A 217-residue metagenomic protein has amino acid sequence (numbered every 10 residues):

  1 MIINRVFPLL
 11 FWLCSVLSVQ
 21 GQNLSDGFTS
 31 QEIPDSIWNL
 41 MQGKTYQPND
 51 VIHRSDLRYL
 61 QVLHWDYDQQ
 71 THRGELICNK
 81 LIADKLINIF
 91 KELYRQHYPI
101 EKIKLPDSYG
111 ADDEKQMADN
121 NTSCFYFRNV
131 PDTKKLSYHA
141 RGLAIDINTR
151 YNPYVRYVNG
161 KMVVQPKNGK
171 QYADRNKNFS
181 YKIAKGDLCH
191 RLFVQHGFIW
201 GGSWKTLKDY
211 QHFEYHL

Functional and structural regions predicted by a protein language model:
M1-F7: Bacterial N-terminal signal peptides that target proteins for export
P8-S18: Bacterial N-terminal signal peptides
C14, I52-L57, A118, Y138-A140 (+1 more regions): A generic structural signal for short, non-catalytic loop/turn and secondary-structure boundary residues
Q22-Q70: N-terminal module-boundary/linker segments of secreted carbohydrate-active enzymes
I52-M117: Active-site acidic/histidine clusters and adjacent loop/turn architecture that either coordinate catalytic ions
I100-E101, K115-T149: Mid-length scaffold segments of soluble, non-membrane domains
V130-D132, G142-L217: Catalytic cores and adjacent binding grooves of peptidoglycan-active enzymes
